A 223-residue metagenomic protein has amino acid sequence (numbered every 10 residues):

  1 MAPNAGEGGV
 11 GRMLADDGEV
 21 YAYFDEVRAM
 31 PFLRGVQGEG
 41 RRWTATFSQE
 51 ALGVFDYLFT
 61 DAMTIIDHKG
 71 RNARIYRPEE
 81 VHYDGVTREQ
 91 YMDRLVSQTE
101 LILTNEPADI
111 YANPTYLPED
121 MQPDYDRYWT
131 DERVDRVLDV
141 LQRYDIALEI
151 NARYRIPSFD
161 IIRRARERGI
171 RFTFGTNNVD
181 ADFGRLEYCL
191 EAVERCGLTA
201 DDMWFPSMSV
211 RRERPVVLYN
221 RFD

Functional and structural regions predicted by a protein language model:
M1-N4, G35-R41, A62-I65, T115-Y116 (+3 more regions): Active-site beta-loop-alpha junctions enriched in small/polar residues
N4-G11, F174: Glycine-/proline-rich flexible loop or hinge segments
G9-R143, L198: Extended substrate/RNA-proximal surfaces in nucleic-acid metabolism proteins
Y125-D223: Charged catalytic cores and adjacent phosphate/nucleic-acid-binding surfaces used for phosphate/nucleic-acid chemistry
